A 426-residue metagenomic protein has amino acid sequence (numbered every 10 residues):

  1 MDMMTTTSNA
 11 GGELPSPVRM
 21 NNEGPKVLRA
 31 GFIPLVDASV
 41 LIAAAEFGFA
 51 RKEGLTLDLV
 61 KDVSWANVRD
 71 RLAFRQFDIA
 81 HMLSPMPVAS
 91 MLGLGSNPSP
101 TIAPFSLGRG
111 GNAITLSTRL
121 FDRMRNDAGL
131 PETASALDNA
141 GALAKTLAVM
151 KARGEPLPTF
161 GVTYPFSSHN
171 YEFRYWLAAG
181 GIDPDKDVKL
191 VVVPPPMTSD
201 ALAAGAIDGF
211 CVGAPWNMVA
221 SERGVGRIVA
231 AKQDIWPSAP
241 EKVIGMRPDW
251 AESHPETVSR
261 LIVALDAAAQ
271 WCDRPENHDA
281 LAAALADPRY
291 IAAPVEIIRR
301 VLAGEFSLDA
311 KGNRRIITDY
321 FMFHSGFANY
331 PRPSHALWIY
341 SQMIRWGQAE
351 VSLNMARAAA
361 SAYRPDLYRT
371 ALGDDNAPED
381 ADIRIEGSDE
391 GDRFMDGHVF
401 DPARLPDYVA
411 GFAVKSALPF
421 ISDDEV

Functional and structural regions predicted by a protein language model:
M3-D185, V191, D208-A220, V225-S238: Short, glycine-/small- and polar/acidic-enriched structural segments that line small-molecule recognition paths
M3-T5, L337-V426: Conserved C-terminal helix/tail region of periplasmic/extracytoplasmic solute-binding proteins
I114-T115, V243-M246, W250-E252: Short glycine- and hydrophobic/aromatic-rich loop-to-beta-strand nucleating segment in the catalytic cores
D183-V188, E252-R260: Inter-helical turn/loop segments and adjacent helix faces that build the functional surface of alpha-helical bundle
V193-S199: Beta-rich nucleic-acid/ligand-interaction surfaces
S238-A239, A280: Short gly/pro-enriched beta-turn/loop segments at secondary-structure junctions
P255-Y363: Secondary-structure end/capping motifs
